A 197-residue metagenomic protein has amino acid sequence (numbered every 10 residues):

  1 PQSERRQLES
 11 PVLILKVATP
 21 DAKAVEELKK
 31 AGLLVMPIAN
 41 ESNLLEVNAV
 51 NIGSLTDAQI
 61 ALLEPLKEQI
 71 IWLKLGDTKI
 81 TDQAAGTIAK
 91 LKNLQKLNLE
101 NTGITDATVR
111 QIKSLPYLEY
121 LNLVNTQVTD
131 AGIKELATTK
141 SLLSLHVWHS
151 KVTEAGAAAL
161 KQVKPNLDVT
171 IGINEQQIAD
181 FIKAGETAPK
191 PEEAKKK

Functional and structural regions predicted by a protein language model:
P1-N125, A131-K197: N-terminal capping/linker segments that flank leucine-rich repeat
